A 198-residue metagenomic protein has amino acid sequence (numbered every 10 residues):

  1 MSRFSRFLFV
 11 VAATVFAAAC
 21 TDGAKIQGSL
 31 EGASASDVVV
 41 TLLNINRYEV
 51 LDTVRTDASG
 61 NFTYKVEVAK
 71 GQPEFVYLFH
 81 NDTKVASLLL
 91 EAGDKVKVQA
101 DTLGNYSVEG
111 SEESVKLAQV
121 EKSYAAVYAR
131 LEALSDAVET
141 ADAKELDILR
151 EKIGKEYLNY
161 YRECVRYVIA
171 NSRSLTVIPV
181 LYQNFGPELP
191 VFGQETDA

Functional and structural regions predicted by a protein language model:
M1-S29: Bacterial Sec-dependent N-terminal signal peptides
C20-Y167: A non-transmembrane, solvent-exposed segment enriched in polar/low-complexity residues
S172-P187: Amphipathic alpha-helical repeat scaffolds of TPR domains
Q194-A198: Alpha-helical repeat scaffolds
